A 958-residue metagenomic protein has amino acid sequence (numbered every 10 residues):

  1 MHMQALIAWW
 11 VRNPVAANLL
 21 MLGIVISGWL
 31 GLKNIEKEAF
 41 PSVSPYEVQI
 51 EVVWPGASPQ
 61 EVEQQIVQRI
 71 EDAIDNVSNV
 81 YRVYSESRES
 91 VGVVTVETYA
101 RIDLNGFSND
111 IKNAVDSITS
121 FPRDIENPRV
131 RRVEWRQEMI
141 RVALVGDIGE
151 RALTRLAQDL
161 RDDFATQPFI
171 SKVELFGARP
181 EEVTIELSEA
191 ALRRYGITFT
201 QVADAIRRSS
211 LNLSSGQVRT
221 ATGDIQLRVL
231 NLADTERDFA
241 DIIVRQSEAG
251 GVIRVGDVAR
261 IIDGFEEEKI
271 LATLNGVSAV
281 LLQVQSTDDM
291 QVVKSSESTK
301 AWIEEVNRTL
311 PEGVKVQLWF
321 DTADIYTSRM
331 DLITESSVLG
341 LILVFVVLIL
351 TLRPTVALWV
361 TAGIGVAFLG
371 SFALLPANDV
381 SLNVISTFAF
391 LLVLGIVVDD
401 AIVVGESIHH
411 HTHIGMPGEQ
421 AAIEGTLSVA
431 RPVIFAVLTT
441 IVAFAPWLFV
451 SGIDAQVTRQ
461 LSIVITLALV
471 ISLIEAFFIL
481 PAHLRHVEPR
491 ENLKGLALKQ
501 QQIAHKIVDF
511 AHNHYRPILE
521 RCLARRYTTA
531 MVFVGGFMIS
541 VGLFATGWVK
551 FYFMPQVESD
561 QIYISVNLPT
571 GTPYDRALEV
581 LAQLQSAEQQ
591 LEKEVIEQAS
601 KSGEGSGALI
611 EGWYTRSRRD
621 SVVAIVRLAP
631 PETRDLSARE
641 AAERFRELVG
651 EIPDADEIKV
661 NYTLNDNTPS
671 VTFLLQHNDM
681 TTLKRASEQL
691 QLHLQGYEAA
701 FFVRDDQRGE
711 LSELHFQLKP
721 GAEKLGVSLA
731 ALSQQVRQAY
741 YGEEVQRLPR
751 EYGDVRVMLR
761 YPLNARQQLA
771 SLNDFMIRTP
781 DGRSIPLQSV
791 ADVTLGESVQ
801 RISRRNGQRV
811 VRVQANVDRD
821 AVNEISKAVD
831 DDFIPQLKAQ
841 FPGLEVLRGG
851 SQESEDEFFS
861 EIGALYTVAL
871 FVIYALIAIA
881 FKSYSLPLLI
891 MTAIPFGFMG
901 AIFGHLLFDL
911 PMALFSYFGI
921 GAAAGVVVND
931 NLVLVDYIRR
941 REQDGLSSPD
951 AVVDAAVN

Functional and structural regions predicted by a protein language model:
H2-K37, V429, I441, K499-Y552 (+1 more regions): Signature of alpha-helical transmembrane segments and their immediate interfacial
W9, F40, E51, V93 (+9 more regions): Extracytoplasmic/periplasmic membrane-proximal domains and adjacent transmembrane bundles of envelope biogenesis
V15, L30-S120, I125-P128, E150-G177 (+3 more regions): Extracytoplasmic/periplasmic
G28-N34, I342-H409, A875-N958: Hydrophobic transmembrane alpha-helices and their membrane-interface caps in long multi-pass transport proteins
K37-V48, Y84-S90, I125-G146, E174-P180 (+12 more regions): Flexible hinge/switch segments at interdomain interfaces of large molecular machines
E38-P41, T322, F372-F388, L448-I465 (+3 more regions): Short helix-loop junctions at transmembrane helix boundaries
W319, Y326, M330, G405 (+4 more regions): Helix-loop junctions and hydrophobic alpha-helical segments within the transmembrane domains of large membrane
L394-I408, A430-F449, Q456-Q501, A624 (+2 more regions): Transmembrane alpha-helices and their membrane-interface boundaries in multi-pass membrane transporters and channels
